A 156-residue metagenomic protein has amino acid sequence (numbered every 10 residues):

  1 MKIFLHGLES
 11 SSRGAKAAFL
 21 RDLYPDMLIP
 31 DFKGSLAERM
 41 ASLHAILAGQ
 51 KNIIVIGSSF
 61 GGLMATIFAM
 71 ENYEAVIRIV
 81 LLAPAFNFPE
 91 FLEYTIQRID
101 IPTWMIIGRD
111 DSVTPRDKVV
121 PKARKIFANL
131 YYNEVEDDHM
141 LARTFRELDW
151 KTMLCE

Functional and structural regions predicted by a protein language model:
M1-K51: Active-site catalytic motif of lipid deacylating hydrolases and related acyltransferases
S11, N87-F88, R109-T114, H139-M140: Acidic catalytic loop of the alpha/beta-hydrolase fold
K16-A17, P115-R124, R146-E147: Short alpha-helix in the alpha/beta-hydrolase fold that links the catalytic acid
V55-I56, I79: Conserved alpha/beta-hydrolase fold motif
I56-A65: Gly/Ala-rich beta-loop-alpha elbow adjacent to hydrolase catalytic centers
E74-N87, P102: A conserved short beta-strand
I99-D100, W104-I107, D111: Short beta-strand/loop motif that positions the catalytic acidic residue of the alpha/beta-hydrolase fold
D137-R146: Catalytic histidine-centered segment of alpha/beta-hydrolase-like enzymes
